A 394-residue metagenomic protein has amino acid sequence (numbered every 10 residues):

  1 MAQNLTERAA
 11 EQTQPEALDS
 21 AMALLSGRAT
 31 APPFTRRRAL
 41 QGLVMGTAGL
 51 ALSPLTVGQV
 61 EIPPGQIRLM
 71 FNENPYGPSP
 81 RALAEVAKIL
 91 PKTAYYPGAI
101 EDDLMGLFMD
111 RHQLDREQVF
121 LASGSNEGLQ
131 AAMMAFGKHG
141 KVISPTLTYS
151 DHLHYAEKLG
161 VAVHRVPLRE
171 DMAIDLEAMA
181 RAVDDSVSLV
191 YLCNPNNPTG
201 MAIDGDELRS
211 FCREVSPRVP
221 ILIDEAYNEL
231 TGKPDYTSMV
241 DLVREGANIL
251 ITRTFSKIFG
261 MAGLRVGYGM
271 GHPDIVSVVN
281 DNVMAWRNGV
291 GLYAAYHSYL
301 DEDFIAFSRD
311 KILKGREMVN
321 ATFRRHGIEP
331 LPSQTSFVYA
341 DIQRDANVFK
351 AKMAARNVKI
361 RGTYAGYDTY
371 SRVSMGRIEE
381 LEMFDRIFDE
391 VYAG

Functional and structural regions predicted by a protein language model:
M1-F34, S125: N-terminal secretory signal peptides
A2-A10, Q14, D206, K352-R356 (+1 more regions): PLP-dependent enzyme catalytic core of the Aspartate aminotransferase-like
T35, G42-Y95, D110: N-terminal "arm"/small-domain region of PLP-dependent enzymes with the aminotransferase-like
S79, N248-L331: PLP-dependent aminotransferase class I/II
T93, D103-K141: Phosphate-binding glycine-rich loop
A135-Y155: Conserved PLP-anchoring active-site segment centered on the Schiff-base-forming lysine
L168-E170, L313, F323-R356: Conserved PLP-binding catalytic core of the aspartate aminotransferase-like
L176-V183, P198-I221, E225-I258: Active-site pre-lysine segment of PLP-dependent enzymes
